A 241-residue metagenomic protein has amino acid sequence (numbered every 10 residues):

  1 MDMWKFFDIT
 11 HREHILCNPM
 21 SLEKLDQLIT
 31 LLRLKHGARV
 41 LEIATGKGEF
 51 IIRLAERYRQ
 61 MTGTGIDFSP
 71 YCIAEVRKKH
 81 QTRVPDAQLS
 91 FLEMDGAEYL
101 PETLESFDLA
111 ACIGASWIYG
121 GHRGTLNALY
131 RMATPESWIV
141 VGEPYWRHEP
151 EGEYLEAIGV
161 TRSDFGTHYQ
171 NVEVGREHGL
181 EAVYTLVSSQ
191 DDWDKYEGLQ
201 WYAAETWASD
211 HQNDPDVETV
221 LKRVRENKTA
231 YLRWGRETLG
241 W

Functional and structural regions predicted by a protein language model:
N18-H36: Conserved alpha-helix/loop element of class I SAM-dependent methyltransferases that forms part of the SAM/SAH-binding
G37-G46: Conserved class I S-adenosyl-L-methionine
E49-E98: Class I SAM-dependent methyltransferase SAM/SAH-binding core
P101-A110: A short acidic, Gly/Pro-enriched loop at the edge of an enzyme's catalytic core that lines a small-molecule cofactor
L109-G121: A short SAM/SAH-binding and catalytic strip from SAM-dependent methyltransferases
R123-W138: A short glycine-rich, Lys/Arg-flanked "PGG" loop and its adjoining helix->strand segment in the class I
V141-R162: Short, glycine-/aromatic-enriched active-site segment of Class I SAM-dependent methyltransferases
Y184-W241: Conserved Class I S-adenosyl-L-methionine
